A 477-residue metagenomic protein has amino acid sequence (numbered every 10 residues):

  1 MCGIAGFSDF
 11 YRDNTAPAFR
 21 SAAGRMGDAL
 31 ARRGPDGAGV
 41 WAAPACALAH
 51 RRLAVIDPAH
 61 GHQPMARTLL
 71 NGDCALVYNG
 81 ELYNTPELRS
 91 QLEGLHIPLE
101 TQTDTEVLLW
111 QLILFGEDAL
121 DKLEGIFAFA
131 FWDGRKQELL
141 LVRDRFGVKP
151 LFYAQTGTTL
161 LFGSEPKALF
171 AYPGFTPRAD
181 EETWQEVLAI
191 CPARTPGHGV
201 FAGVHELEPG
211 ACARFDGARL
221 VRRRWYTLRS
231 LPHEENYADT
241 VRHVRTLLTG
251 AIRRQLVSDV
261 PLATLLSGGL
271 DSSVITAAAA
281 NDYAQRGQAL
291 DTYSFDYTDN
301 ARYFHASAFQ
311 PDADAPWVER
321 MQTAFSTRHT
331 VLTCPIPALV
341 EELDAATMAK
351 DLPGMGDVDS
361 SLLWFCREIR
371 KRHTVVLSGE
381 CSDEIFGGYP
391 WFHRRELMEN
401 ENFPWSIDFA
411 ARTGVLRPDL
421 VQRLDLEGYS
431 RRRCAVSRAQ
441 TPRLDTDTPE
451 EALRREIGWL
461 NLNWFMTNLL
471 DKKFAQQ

Functional and structural regions predicted by a protein language model:
M1-A349, L362: Cysteine-centered catalytic environments shared across enzyme families
F10, H50, G157, G217 (+2 more regions): Glycine-rich active-site loop/lid subdomains used to bind and stabilize high-energy intermediates
